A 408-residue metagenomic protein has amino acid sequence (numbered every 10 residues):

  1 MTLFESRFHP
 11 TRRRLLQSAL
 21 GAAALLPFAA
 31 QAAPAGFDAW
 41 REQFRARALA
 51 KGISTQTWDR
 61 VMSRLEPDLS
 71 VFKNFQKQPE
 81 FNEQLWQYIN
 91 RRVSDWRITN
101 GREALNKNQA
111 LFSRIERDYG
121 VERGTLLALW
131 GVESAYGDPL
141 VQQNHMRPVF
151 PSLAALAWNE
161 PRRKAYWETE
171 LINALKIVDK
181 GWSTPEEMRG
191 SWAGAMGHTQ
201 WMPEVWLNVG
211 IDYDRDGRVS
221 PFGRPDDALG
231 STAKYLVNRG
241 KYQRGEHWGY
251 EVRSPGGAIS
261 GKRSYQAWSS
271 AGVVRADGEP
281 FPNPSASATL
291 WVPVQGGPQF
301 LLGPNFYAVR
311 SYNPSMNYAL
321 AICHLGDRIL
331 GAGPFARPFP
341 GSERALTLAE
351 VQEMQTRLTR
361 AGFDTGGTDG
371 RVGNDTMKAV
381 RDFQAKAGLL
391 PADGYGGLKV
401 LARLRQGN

Functional and structural regions predicted by a protein language model:
M1-R14, S18-A29: N-terminal secretory signal peptides
A33-E116: An acidic, Gly/Ser/Thr/Pro-rich helix-cap/linker signature
R45-S54, S63-S70, R117-G120, G131-D138 (+10 more regions): Sec-exported extracytoplasmic/periplasmic mature domains
I53-M62, E122-A128, P185-G190, D216-S220 (+4 more regions): Surface-exposed patches in mature extracellular/periplasmic domains of secreted proteins
W58-P79, W130-S134, N144-P151, R253-S254 (+1 more regions): Acidic helix-start/capping segments at beta-turn-to-alpha-helix junctions
Y88-S231, V237: Acidic/His-rich structured neighborhood in mature extracellular/periplasmic domains
R147, P151-N159, N173-I177, G261-N408: Cell-envelope/ECM-targeting effectors and their regulatory/trafficking segments
P185, W192, G197, M202-S311 (+1 more regions): Flexible, glycine-rich surface segments
